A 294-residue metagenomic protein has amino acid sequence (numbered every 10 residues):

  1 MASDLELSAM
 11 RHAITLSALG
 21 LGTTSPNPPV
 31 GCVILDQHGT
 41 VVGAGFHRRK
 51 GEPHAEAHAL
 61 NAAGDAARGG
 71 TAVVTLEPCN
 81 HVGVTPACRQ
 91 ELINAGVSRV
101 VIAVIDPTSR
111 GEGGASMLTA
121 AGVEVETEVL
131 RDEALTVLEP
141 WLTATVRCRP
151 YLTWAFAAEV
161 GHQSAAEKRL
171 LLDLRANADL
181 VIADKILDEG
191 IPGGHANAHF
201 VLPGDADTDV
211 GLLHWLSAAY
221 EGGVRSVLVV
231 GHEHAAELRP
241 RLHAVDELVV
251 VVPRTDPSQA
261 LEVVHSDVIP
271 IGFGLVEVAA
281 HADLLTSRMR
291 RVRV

Functional and structural regions predicted by a protein language model:
A2-R11, L16-G20, C148-V294: Enzymes that bind and transform nitrogen-containing heteroaromatic metabolites
T23-P26, V41: Short N-terminal binding/cap micro-motifs at the start of the first secondary-structure element
S25-P28, R149: Short, flexible loop/turn motifs enriched in small residues
P29-G39, W154-A157, S287: Short beta-strand scaffold segments in enzyme catalytic cores
V33-E133, P240-R241: Zn2+-dependent cytidine deaminase-like catalytic core
P53, T85-P86, R131, L135-P140 (+3 more regions): Structural motif corresponding to alpha-helix initiation and N-cap regions
R99, A103-T153, A157-E159, Q163-N177: Internal gly/pro-rich beta-alpha loop/helix module that stabilizes soluble enzyme cofactors or their anionic handles
